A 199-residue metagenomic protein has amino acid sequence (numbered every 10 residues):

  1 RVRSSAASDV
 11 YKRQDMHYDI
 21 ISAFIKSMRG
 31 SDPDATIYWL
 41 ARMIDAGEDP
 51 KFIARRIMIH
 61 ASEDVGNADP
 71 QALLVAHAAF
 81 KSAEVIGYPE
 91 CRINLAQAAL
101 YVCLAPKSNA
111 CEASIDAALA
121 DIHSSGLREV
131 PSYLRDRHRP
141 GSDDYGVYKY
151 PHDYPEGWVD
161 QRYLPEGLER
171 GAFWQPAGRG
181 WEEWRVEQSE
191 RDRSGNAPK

Functional and structural regions predicted by a protein language model:
R1-A7, Y11: Single conserved hydrophobic/aromatic residue that forms the stacking wall/gate of nucleotide- or nucleobase-binding
D9, R13, H17-L40: Conserved helicase/translocase motor-coupling segment
I37, R42-H152, E156, Q175 (+1 more regions): Terminal-proximal interaction/regulatory segments of ATP-powered molecular machines
P151-A172: Extended, amphipathic alpha-helical stalk segments that mediate dimerization and serve as stator/scaffold rods within
